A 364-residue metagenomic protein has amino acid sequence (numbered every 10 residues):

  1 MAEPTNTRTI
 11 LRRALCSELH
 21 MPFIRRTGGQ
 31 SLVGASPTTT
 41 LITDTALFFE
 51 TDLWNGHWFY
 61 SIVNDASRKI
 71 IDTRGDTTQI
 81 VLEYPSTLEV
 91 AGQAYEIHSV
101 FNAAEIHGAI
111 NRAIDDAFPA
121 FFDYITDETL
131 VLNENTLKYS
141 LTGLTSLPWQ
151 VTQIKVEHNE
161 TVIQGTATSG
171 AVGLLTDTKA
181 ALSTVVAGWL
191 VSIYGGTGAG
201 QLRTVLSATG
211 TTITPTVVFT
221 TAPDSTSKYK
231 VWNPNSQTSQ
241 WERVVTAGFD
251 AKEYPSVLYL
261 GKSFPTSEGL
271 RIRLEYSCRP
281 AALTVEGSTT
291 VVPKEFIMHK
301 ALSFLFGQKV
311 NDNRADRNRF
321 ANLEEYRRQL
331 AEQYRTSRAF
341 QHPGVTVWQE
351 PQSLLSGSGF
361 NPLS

Functional and structural regions predicted by a protein language model:
M1-S36, L41, A46-T166, A187-L190 (+4 more regions): Glycine-enriched, solvent-exposed interface loops adjoining structured elements
A208: Acidic, glycine/polar-enriched metal-coordinating patches/loops that mediate binding to polyanionic ligands
F219: Ligand-binding loop in jelly-roll beta-barrel domains
